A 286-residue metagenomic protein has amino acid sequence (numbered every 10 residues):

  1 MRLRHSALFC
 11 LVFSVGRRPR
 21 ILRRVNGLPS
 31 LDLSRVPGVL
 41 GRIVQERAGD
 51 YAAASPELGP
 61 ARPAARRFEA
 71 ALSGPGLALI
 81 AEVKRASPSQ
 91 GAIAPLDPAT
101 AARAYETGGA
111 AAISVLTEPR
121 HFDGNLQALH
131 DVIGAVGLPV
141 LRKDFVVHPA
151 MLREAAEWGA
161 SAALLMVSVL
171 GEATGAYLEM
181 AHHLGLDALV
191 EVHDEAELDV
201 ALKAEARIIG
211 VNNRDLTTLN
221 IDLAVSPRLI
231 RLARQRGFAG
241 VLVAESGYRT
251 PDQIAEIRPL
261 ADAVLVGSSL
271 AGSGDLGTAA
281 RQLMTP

Functional and structural regions predicted by a protein language model:
L22, N26-L96: An N-cap/entry alpha-helix motif that binds or orients negatively charged groups
I43, A81, Y105, A155 (+4 more regions): Conserved, mostly hydrophobic/aromatic
L79-A81, I113-V115, V140-K143, A163-L165 (+4 more regions): Hydrophobic faces of well-ordered beta-strands that scaffold small-molecule active sites in alpha/beta enzyme cores
S89-L189, E195-E197, S226-L229: N-terminal active-site wall of soluble small-molecule enzyme domains
V147-W158, E195-A204, Y248-V264: Catalytic cores of alpha/beta
W158-E172, V211-T218, D262-A279: Glycine-rich phosphate-binding active-site loops on the catalytic face of alpha/beta enzymes
R228-L232, G272-P286: C-terminal helical cap(s) of enzyme catalytic domains, especially alpha/beta-barrels
